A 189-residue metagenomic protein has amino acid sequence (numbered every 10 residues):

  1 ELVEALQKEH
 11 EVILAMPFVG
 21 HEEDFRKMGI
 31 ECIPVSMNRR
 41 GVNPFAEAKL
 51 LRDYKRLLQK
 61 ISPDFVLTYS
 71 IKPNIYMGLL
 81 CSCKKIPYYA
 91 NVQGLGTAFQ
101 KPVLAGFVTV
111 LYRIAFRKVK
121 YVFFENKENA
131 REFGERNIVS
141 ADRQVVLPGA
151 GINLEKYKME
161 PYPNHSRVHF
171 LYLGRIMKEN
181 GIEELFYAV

Functional and structural regions predicted by a protein language model:
E1-A46, Q144-V146: N-terminal strand-loop element at the rim of the active site of nucleotide-sugar-dependent glycosyltransferases
A15-P17, Y69, F124-N126, G149-A150 (+1 more regions): Replace "coordinates the UDP/GDP/TDP-sugar" with "coordinates nucleotide-activated sugar donors
G20-H21, K72-P73, E128-A130: Alpha-helix capping/helix-boundary segments
E31-P34, R113-M159, H169-Y172: Donor nucleotide-sugar binding/catalytic pocket of nucleotide-sugar-dependent glycosyltransferases
R40, I71, I152, R175-E179: Nucleotide-sugar-dependent glycosyltransferase donor-binding/catalytic pocket residues
F45-R52, P87-Y89, G96-K118: Nucleotide-sugar donor phosphate/pyrophosphate-binding loop at the beta->alpha transition of glycosyltransferases
T68-N74, V92: Short His-centered aromatic/hydrophobic patch
P161-N180, F186-V189: Conserved donor-binding/catalytic core segment of Leloir-type glycosyltransferases
